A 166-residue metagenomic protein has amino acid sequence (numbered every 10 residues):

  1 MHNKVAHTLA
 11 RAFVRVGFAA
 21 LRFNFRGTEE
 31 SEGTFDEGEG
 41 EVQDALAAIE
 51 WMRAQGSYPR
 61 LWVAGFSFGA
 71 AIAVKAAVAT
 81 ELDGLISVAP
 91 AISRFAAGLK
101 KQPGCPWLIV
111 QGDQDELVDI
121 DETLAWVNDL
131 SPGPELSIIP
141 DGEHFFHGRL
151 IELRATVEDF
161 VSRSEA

Functional and structural regions predicted by a protein language model:
M1-Y58: Serine-hydrolase catalytic machinery in alpha/beta-hydrolase-like enzymes
F25-E29, I92, E143: Alpha/beta-hydrolase active-site loop signature
Q43-C105: Primarily recognizes the serine-hydrolase "nucleophile elbow" in alpha/beta-hydrolase and SGNH/GDSL folds
P103-Q111, D115: Short beta-strand/loop motif that positions the catalytic acidic residue of the alpha/beta-hydrolase fold
D113-V118, H144-F145: Acidic catalytic loop of the alpha/beta-hydrolase fold
D119-N128: Short alpha-helix in the alpha/beta-hydrolase fold that links the catalytic acid
N128-F145: Catalytic histidine neighborhood in serine/cysteine hydrolases with alpha/beta-hydrolase-type architecture
H147-V161: Post-His helix in hydrolase/transferase enzymes
